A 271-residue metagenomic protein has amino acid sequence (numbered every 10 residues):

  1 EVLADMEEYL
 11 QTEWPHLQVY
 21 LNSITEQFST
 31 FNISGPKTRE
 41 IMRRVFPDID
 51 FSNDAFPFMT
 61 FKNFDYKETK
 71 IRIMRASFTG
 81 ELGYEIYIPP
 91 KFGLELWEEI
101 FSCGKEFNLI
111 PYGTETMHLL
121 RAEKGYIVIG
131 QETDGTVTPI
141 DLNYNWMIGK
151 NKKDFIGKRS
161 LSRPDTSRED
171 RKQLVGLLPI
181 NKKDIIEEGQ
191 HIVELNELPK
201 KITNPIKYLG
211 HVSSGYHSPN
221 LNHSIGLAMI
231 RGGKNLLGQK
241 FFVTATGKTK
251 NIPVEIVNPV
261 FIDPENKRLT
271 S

Functional and structural regions predicted by a protein language model:
E1-S271: Conserved, structured C-terminal
